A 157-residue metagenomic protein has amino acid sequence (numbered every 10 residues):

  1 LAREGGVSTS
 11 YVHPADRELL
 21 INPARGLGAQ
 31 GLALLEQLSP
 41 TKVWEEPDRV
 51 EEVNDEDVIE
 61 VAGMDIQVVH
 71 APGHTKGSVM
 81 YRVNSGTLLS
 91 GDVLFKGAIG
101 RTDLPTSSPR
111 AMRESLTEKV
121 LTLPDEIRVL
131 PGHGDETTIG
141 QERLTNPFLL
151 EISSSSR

Functional and structural regions predicted by a protein language model:
L1-V58, L144-I152: Active-site HxH/HxHxD metal-binding segment of metal-dependent hydrolases
G26-G31, V58, M64-S156: Metallo-beta-lactamase
